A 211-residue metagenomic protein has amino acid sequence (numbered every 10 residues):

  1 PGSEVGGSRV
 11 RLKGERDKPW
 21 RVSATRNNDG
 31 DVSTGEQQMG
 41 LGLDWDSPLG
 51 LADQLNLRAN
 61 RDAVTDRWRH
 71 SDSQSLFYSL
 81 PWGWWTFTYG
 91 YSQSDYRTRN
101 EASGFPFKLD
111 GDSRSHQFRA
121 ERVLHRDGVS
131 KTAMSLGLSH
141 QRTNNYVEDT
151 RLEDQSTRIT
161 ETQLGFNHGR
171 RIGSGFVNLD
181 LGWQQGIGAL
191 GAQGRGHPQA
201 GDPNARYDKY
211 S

Functional and structural regions predicted by a protein language model:
P1-G90, R126: Outer-membrane beta-barrel initiation region
P81, T86-S211: Transmembrane beta-strand segments of outer-membrane beta-barrel domains in Gram-negative and organellar OMPs
